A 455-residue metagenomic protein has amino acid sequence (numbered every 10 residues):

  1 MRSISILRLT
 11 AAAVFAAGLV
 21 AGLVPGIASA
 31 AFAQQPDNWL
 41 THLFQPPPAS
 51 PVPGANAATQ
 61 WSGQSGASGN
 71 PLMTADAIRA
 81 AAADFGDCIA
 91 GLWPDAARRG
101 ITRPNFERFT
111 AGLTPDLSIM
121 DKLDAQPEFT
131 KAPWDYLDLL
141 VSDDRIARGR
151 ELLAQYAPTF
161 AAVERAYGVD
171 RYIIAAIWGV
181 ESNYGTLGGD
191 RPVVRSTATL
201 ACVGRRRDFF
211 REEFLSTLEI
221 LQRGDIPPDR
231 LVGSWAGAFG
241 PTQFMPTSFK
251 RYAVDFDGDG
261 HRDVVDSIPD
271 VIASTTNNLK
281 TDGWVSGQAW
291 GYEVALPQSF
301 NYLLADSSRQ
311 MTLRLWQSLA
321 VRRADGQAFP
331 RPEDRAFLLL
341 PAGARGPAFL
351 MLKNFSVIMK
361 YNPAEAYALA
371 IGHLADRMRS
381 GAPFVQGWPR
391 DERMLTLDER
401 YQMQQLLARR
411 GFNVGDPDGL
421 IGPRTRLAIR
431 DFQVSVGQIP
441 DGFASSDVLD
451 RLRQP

Functional and structural regions predicted by a protein language model:
M1-R8: N-terminal secretory signal peptides that target proteins for export/translocation
T10-G26: Bacterial N-terminal signal peptides
A31-D87, R103-E107, W388, L406-R409 (+4 more regions): Compositionally biased, proline/threonine/alanine/serine-rich low-complexity intrinsically disordered stretches
G69-A77, I89-L92, D135-R145: Acidic/histidine-rich, surface-exposed loop or edge segments in extracytoplasmic proteins
A96: Intrinsically disordered, low-complexity polar regions and short flexible loop motifs
I101-E333, G346-M351, F355-L397, G419 (+1 more regions): Catalytic glycan-binding domains that act on GlcNAc-containing polysaccharides
L395-R400, A408-L452: Short acidic, glycine/serine/threonine-rich helix-capping segments at coil-helix boundaries
